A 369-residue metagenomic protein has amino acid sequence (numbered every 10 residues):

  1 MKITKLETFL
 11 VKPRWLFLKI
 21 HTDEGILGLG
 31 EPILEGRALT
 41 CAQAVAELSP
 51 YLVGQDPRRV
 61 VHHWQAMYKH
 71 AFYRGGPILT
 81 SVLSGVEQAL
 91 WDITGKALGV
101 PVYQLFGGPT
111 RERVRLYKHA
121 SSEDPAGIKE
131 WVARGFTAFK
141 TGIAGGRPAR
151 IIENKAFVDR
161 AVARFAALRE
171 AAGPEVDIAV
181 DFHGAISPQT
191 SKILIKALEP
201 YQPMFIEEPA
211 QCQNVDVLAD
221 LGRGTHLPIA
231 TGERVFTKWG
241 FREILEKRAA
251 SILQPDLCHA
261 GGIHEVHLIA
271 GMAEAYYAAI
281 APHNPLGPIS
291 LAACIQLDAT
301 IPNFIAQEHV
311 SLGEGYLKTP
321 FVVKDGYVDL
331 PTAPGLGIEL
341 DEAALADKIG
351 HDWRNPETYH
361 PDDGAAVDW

Functional and structural regions predicted by a protein language model:
M1-L29, I33, L312-Y316, A366-D368: Structured beta-strand/loop patches that form or line metal/cofactor-binding pockets in enzymes
I3, G25, L48, V86 (+8 more regions): Conserved, mostly hydrophobic/aromatic
H21-L98: Metal- or metallocofactor-binding catalytic centers and their adjacent structured scaffolds across diverse enzyme
Q43-L48, H62, K196, Q202 (+1 more regions): Shared catalytic-loop signature of beta/alpha-barrel
L83, F157, V180-S187, E207-A210 (+3 more regions): Glycine- and other small-residue-rich loops at beta-strand/loop junctions that grip anionic moieties
E87-E123: Glycine-rich, aromatic-flanked loop segments that form ligand/cofactor-binding clefts across common enzyme folds
E112-T225: Metal-dependent enolase-superfamily TIM-barrel catalytic cores that perform enediolate-based chemistry
L317-W369: C-terminal extensions of enzymes
